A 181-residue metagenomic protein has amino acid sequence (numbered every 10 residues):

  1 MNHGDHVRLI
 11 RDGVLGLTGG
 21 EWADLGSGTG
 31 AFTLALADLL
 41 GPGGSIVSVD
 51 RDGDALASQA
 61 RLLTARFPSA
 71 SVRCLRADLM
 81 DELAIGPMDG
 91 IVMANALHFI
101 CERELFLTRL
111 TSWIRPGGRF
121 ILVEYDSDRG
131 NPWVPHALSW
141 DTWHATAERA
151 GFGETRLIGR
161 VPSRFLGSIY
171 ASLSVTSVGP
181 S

Functional and structural regions predicted by a protein language model:
M1-E21, A35: Conserved alpha-helix/loop element of class I SAM-dependent methyltransferases that forms part of the SAM/SAH-binding
G20, M80-I91: A short acidic, Gly/Pro-enriched loop at the edge of an enzyme's catalytic core that lines a small-molecule cofactor
A23, T29-D81: Class I SAM-dependent methyltransferase SAM/SAH-binding core
D89-R103: A short SAM/SAH-binding and catalytic strip from SAM-dependent methyltransferases
E104-P116: A short glycine-rich, Lys/Arg-flanked "PGG" loop and its adjoining helix->strand segment in the class I
G117-Y125: Conserved beta-strand signature within the Rossmann-like core of class I S-adenosyl-L-methionine
H136-G151: Short alpha-helix
V161-S181: Core SAM-dependent methyltransferase catalytic element
